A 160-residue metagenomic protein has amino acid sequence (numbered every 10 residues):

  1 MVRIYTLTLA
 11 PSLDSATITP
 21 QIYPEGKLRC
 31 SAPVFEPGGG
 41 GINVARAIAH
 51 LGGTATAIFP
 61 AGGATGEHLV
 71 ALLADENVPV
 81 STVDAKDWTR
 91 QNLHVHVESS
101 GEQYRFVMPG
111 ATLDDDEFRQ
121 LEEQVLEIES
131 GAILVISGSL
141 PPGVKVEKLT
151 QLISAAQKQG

Functional and structural regions predicted by a protein language model:
M1-I58, E67: Glycine-rich phosphate/adenosyl-contacting loop at the front of the ribokinase-like
V2, E76-V80, Q159: A short helix-to-beta-strand connector/capping loop
A10-S12, W88, P109-A111, S139-P142: Short glycine-rich anion-binding loops that position phosphate/pyrophosphate groups of nucleotides and phosphorylated
G26, H50-I133: Conserved N-terminal subdomain of the carbohydrate kinase-like
P33-F35, A111-D115, G160: Short, flexible loop segments at the rims of nucleotide/cofactor-binding pockets, characterized by
P37-G41, D114-E117, K145: Short, conserved glycine- and acidic-residue-centered signature motifs in active-site or ligand-binding loops
A132-G160: Conserved beta-alpha-beta core of the PfkB/ribokinase-like small-molecule kinase fold
